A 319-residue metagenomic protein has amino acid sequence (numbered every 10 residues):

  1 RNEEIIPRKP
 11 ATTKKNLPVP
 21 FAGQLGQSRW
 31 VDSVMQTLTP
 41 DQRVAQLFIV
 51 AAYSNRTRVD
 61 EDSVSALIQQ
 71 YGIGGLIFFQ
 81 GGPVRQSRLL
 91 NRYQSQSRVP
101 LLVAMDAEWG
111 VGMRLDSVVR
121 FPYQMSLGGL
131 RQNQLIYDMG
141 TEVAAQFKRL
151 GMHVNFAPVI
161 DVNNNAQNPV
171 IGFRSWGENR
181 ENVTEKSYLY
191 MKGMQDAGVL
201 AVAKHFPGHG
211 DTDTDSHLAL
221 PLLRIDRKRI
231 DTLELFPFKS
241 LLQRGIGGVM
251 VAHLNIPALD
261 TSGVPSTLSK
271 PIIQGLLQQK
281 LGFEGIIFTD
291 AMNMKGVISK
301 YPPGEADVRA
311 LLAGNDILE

Functional and structural regions predicted by a protein language model:
R1-R120: N-terminal hydrophobic targeting/anchoring segments and the immediately downstream early-domain regions of hydrolases
T39, L76, L89-Y93, L101 (+2 more regions): Second-shell residues forming the walls of enzyme active-site clefts
A52-R56, V103-M113, H153-N163, A203-H209: Short glycine-enriched loops at secondary-structure junctions
N55-Q69, L135-Q146, D231-F238, Y301-D307: Short, acidic/polar
P83-P100, R131-G151: Active-site-adjacent structural elements in enzyme catalytic domains
P100, V143-N165, D196: Internal glycine-rich flexible loops
R120-R131, G177: A charged helix-plus-loop insertion that forms the helical arch/lid used to bind and gate nucleic-acid substrates
V170-V183: Active-site cleft segment of glycoside hydrolase catalytic domains centered on the general acid/base Glu
